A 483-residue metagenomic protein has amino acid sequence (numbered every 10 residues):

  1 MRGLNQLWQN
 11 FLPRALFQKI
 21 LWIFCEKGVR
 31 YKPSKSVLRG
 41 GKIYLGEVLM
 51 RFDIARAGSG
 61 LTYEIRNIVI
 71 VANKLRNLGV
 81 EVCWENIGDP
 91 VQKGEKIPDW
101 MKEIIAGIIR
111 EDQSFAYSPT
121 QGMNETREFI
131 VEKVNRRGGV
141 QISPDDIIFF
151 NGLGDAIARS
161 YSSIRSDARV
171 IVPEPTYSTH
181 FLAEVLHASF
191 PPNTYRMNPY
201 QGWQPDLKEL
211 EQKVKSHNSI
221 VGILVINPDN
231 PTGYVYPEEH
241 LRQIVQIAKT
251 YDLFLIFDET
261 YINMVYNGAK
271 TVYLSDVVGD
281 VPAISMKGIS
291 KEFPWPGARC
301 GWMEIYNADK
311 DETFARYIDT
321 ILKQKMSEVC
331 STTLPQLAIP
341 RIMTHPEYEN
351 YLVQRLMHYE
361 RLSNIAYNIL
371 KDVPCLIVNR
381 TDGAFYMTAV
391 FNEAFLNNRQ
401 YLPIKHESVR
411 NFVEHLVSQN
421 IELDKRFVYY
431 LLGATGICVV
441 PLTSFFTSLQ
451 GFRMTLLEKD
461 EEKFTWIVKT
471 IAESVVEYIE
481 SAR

Functional and structural regions predicted by a protein language model:
Y31, K35-L49: Short, Lys/Arg-enriched N-terminal segments with co-localized hydrophobic residues within the first ~10-30 amino acids
K42-E47, E132, R136, V140-Q141 (+4 more regions): PLP-dependent enzyme catalytic core of the Aspartate aminotransferase-like
L49-G152, R159, D206-E209, I342-H345 (+2 more regions): N-terminal small-domain helix-loop-helix segment of the aminotransferase-like
E103, D276-E360, N364-V373, I377 (+2 more regions): Conserved core segment of the aminotransferase class I/II
Q113-I247, I256, I262-V277, I284 (+4 more regions): Conserved core of the PLP fold type I
Q336, L356-Y367, I377-A394, Y401-H415 (+1 more regions): Conserved glycine-rich beta-strand-loop-beta hairpin in the small C-terminal domain of fold type I
